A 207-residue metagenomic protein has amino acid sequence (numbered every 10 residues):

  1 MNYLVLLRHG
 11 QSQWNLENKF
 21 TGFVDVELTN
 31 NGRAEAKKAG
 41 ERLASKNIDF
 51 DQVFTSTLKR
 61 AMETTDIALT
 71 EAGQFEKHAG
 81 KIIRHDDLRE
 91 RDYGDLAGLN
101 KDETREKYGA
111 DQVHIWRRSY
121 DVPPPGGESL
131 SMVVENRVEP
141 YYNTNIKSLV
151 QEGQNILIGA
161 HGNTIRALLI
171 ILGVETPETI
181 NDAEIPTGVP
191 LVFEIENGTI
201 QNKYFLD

Functional and structural regions predicted by a protein language model:
L4, M62, A72, P140-Q201: Active-site-adjacent alpha-helix immediately C-terminal to a catalytic or transition-state-stabilizing loop
H9, D87, H161: Active-site glycine-centered loops adjacent to acidic/histidine catalytic or metal-binding residues that shape
S12-V26: Glycine-rich N-terminal loop/short-helix segment of MobA-like nucleotidyltransferase
G22-K38: Short catalytic helix/loop segments, enriched in acidic residues and glycine and frequently bearing histidine
R33-K46, Y141-N143: ANL superfamily AMP-binding
A39-V113, G173-P186, P190-V192, E196-G198: Phosphate-coordination/substrate-recognition cap region in phosphate-metabolizing enzymes
Q112-M132: Short glycine/proline- and acidic residue-enriched helix-loop micro-motifs that form flexible lids or anion-recognition
